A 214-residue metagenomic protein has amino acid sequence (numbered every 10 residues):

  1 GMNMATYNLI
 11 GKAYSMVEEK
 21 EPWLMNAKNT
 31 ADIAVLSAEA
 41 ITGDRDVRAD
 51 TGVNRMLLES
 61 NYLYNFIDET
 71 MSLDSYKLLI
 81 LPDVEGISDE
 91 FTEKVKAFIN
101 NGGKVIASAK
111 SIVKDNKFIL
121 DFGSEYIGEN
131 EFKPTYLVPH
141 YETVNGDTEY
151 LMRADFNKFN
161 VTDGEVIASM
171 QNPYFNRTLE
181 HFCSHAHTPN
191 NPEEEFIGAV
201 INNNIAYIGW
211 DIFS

Functional and structural regions predicted by a protein language model:
G1-S214: Carbohydrate-binding surfaces of carbohydrate-active enzymes
